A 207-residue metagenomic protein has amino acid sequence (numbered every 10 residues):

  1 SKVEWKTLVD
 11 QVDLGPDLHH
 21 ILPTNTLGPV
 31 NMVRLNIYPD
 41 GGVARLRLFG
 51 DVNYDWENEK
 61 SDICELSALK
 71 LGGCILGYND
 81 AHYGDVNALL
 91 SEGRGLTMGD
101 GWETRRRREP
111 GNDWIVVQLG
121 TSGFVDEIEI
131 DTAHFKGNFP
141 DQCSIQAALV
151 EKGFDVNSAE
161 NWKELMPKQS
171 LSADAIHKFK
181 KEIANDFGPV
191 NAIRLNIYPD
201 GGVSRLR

Functional and structural regions predicted by a protein language model:
S1-W114, G123-F124, H134-R207: Trp- and acidic/polar-enriched beta-sheet ligand-binding modules for extracellular glycan and matrix recognition
L119-T121: A short glycine/threonine-centered beta-strand motif
